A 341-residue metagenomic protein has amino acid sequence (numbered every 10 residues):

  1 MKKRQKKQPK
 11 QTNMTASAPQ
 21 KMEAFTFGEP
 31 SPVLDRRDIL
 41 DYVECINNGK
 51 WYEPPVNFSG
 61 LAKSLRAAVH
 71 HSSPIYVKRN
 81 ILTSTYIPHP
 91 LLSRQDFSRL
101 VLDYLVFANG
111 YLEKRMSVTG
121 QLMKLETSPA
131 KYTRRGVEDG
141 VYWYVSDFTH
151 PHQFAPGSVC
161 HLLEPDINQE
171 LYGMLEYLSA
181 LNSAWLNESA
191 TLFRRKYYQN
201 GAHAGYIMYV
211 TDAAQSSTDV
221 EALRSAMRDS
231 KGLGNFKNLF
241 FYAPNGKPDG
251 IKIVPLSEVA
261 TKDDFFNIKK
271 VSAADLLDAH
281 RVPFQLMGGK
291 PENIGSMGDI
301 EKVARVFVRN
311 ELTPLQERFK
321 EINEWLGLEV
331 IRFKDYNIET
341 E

Functional and structural regions predicted by a protein language model:
M1-Y132, V259, S296, E311 (+2 more regions): Flexible, gly/proline-biased loop segments at the beginnings of proteins or at boundaries between secondary-structure
K2-T15, Y144, H150-G298, K302-E341: Extended, charged amphipathic alpha-helical segments
R115-Q121, G136-D139, P244-G246: Short acidic-glycine loop/turn motifs at beta-strand connectors
M116-V118, S146-T149: Short acidic, glycine-rich loop/turn motifs
K124-T127, D139-F148: Generic recognition of long tandem-repeat/solenoid scaffolds
Y132-R135, P151-Q153: Short, charged/polar, Gly/Pro-enriched secondary-structure boundary elements
